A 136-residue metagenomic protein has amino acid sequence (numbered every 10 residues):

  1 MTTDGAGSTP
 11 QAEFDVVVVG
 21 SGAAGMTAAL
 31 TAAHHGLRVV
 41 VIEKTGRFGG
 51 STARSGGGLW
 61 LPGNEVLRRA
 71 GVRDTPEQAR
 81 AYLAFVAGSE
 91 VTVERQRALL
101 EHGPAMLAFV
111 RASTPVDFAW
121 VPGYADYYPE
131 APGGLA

Functional and structural regions predicted by a protein language model:
T3-A6, K44-A136: Conserved N-terminal/central alpha/beta ligand/cofactor-binding core
S8-A24, V40: Beta1/beta-strand and adjacent pyrophosphate-binding region of the FAD-binding site in flavoprotein oxidoreductases
A23-M26, P104: Residue-level marker for well-ordered alpha-helical positions
A32: Aromatic pocket-lining residues of Rossmann-like dinucleotide-binding sites
